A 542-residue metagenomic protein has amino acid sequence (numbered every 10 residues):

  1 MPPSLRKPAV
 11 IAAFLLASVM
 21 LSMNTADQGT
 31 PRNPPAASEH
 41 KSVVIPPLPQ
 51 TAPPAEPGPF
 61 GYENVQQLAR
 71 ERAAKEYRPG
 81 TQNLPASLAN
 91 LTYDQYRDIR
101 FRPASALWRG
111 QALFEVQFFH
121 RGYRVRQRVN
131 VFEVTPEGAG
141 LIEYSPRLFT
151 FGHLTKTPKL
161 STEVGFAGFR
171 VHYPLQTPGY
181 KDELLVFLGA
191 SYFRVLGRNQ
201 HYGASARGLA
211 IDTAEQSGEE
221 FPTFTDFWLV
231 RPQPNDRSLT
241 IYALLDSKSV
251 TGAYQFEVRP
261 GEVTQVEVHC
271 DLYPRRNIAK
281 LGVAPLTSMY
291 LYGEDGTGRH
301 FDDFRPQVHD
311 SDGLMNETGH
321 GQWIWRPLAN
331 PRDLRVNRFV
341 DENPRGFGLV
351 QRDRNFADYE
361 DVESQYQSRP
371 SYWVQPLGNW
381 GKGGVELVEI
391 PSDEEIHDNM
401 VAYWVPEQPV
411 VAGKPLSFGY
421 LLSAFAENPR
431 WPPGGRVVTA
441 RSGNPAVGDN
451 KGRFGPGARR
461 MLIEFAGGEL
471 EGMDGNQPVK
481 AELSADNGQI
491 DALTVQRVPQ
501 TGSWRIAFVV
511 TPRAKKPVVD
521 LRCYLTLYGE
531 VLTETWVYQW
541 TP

Functional and structural regions predicted by a protein language model:
M1-D27: Sec-dependent N-terminal signal peptides
P31-Y93, I99-R102, F119-G122, D358-P542: Terminal accessory/anchoring regions of large secretory-pathway or extracellular enzymes
Y62-Q66, R70-S217: Solvent-exposed N-terminal domain segments of exported/luminal and surface proteins
A89, D94, V186-S191, R198-Q200 (+4 more regions): A contiguous, surface-exposed recognition patch within enzymatic or periplasmic domains that forms
R128-T135, V266-P274, G419-L422: Beta-strand cores of secreted/periplasmic/IMS beta-sandwich domains, seen most often in copper-related folds
V129, L239-I241, G252-F256, V266-V268 (+6 more regions): Hydrophobic residues positioned within well-ordered beta-strands of beta-sheet architectures
G203-G261, G378-D393, H397: Extended, loop-rich substrate-binding clefts of extracytoplasmic carbohydrate-active enzymes
A243-M289: Acidic, contiguous internal or C-terminal segments within carbohydrate-active enzymes that form a structured patch used
